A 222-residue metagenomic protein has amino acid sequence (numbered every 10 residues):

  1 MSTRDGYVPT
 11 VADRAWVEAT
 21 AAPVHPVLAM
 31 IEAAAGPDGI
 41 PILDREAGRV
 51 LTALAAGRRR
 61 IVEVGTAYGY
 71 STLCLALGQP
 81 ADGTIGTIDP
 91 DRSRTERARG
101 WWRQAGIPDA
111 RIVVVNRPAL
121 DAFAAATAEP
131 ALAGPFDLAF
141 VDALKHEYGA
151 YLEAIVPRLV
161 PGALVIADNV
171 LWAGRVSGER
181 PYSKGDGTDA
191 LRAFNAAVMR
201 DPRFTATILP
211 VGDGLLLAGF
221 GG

Functional and structural regions predicted by a protein language model:
M1-L138, K145-I166, V170-G222: A short alpha-helical cap/connector motif
